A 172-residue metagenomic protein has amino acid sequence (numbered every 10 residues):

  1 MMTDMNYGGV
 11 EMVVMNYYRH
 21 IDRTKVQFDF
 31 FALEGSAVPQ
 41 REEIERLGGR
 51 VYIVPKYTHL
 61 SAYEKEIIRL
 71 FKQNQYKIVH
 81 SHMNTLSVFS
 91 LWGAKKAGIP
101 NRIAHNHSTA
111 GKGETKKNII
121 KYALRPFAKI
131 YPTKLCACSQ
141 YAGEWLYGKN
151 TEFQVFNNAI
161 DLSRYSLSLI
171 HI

Functional and structural regions predicted by a protein language model:
M1-G8, M12-A62: N-terminal strand-loop element at the rim of the active site of nucleotide-sugar-dependent glycosyltransferases
Q27-D29, I103, K134, Q154: A structural signal for isolated positions on well-ordered beta-strands in alpha/beta enzyme cores
R46, R50, V54-I78, V88-W92 (+2 more regions): An amphipathic, basic-hydrophobic alpha-helix
S81, A137-C138, V155: Short beta-strand scaffold positions
S81-F89, N106: Short His-centered aromatic/hydrophobic patch
I99, I103-C138, E144-K149: A conserved, positively charged/aromatic
Y141, A159: Carbohydrate-associated surface elements
I170-I172: Conserved small/polar residues in nucleotide/adenosyl-binding loops
